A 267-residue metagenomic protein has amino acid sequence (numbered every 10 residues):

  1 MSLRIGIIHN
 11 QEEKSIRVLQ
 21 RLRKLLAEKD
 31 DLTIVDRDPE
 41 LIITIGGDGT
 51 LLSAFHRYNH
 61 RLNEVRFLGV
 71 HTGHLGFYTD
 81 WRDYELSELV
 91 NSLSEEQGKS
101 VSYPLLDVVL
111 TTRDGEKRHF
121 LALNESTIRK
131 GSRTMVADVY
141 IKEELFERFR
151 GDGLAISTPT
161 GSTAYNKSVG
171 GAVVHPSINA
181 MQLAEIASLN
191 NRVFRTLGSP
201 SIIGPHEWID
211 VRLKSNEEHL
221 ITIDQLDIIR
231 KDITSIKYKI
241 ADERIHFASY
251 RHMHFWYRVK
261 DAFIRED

Functional and structural regions predicted by a protein language model:
S2-P39, L75-A155, T163-D267: Catalytic phosphate-donor-binding core of small-molecule kinases
L26, Y58-R61: Active-site catalytic pocket residues across diverse enzymes, especially alpha/beta-hydrolases
D36-S53: Short, well-ordered secondary-structure micro-motifs within conserved domains or adaptor modules
G46, G153-L154, T158: Glycine-rich phosphate-binding loop
G47-T50, G73, T160-S162: Short glycine-rich anion-binding loops that position phosphate/pyrophosphate groups of nucleotides and phosphorylated
L52-Y58, N166-G170: Short Gly/Thr/Asp-enriched flexible loops that form oxyanion-binding sites at enzyme active sites
L62-R66: A short helix->loop->beta-strand "cap" motif at the edges of active sites that frequently abuts
F67-L75: Beta-strand-loop-alpha-helix segment that lines the small-molecule cofactor/substrate pocket of alpha/beta enzymes
